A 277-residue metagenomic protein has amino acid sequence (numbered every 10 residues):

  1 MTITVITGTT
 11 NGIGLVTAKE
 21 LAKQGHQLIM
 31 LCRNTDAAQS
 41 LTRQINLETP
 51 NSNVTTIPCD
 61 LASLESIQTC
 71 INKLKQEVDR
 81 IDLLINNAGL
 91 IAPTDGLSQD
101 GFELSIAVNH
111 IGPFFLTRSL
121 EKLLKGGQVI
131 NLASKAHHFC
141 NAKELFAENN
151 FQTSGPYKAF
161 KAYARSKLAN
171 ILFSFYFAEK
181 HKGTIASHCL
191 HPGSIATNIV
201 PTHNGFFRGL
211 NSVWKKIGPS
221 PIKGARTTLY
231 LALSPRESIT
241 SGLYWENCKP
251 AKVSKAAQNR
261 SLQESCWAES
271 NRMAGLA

Functional and structural regions predicted by a protein language model:
M1-A196, L276-A277: Rossmann-fold NAD(P)H-dependent dehydrogenase/reductase core
M30, C59, K216, K255-Q258: Pocket-edge positions in alpha/beta enzyme catalytic cores
P93-T94, V253-A256: A generic structural signal for short coil/turn motifs at secondary-structure boundaries
L124, A232-R236, A274: Short, hydrophobic alpha-helical segments
V129, S187-C189, T228, G242-W245 (+1 more regions): A recurrent short beta-strand within the Rossmann-like NAD(P)-dependent oxidoreductase core
F146-E148, A196-S212: A glycine/serine/threonine-rich, flexible loop-to-helix segment that serves as the NAD(P) cofactor-binding "lid"
S166, S212-A251, R260-L262, A268: C-terminal helical subdomain
K255-A277: C-terminal amphipathic/interface module of NAD(P)-dependent oxidoreductases and related NAD-binding regulators
